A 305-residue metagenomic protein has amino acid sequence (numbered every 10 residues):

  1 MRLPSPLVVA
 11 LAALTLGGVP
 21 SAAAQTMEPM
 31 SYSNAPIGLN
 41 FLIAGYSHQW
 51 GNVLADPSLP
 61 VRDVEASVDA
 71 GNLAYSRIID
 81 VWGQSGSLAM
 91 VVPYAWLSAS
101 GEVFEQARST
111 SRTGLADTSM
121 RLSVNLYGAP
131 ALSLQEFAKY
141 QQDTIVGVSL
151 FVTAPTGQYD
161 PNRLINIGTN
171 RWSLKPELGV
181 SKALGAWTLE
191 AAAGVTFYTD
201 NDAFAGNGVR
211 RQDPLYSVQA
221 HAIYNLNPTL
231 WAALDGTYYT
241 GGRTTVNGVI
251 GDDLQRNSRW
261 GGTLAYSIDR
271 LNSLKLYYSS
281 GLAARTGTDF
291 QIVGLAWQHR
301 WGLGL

Functional and structural regions predicted by a protein language model:
P20-I43, G128-T144, G302-L305: Outer-membrane beta-barrel biogenesis signature
G38, E65-N72, T113-M120, T144 (+4 more regions): Residues that define the transmembrane beta-barrel architecture of outer-membrane proteins
N40-L42, G86-M90, M120, T144-L150 (+6 more regions): Transmembrane beta-strands of outer-membrane beta-barrel proteins
A44-Y46, L73-R77, M120-L126, L150 (+6 more regions): Residues on the lipid-exposed face of transmembrane beta-strands in outer-membrane beta-barrel proteins
Y46-N52, V92-S98, L126, V152-Q158 (+5 more regions): Transmembrane beta-strands of outer-membrane beta-barrel pores
Q49-A70, A107-R108, P161-I165: Surface-exposed strand-loop-strand hairpins of Gram-negative outer-membrane beta-barrel proteins
N52-V53, G83-G86, P130, A186-L189 (+3 more regions): Repeated loop/turn-to-beta-strand initiation elements of outer-membrane beta-barrel proteins
A205-L305: Outer membrane beta-barrel transmembrane domains
